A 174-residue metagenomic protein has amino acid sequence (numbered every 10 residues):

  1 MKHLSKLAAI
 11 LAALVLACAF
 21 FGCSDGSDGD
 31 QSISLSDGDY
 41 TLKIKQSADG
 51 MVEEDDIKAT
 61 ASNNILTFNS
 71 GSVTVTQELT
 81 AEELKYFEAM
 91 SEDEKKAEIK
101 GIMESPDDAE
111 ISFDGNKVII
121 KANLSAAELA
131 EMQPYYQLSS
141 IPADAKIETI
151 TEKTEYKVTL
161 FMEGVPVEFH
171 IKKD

Functional and structural regions predicted by a protein language model:
M1-I10: Bacterial N-terminal signal peptides that target proteins for export
C18-G22: C-terminal motif of bacterial Sec signal peptides marking the signal peptidase cleavage site
S24-T41: N-terminal helix-cap/turn-to-beta initiation motif at the start of protein domains
D37, L42-E53: Long, hydrophobic N-terminal alpha-helical segment
Q46, I147, E168-H170: C-terminal or late-domain output modules
M51, A59, T67-E155, T159 (+1 more regions): Contiguous, well-ordered beta-strand patches that form the walls/edges of small beta-barrel/beta-sandwich domains
K173-D174: Short, solvent-exposed mixed-charge patches
